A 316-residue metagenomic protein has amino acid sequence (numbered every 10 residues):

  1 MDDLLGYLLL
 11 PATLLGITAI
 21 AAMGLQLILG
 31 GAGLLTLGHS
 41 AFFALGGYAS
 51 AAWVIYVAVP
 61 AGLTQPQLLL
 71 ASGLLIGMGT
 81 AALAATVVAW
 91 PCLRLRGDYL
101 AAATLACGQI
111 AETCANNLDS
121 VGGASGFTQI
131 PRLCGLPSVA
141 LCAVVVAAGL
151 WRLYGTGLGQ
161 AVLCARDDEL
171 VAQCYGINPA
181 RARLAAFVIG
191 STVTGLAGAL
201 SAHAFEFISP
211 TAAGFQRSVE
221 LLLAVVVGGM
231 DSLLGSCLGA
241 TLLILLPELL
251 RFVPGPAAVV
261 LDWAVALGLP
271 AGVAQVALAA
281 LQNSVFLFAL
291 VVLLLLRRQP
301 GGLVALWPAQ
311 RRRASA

Functional and structural regions predicted by a protein language model:
M1-A316: Transmembrane alpha-helices and adjacent helix-loop boundaries
